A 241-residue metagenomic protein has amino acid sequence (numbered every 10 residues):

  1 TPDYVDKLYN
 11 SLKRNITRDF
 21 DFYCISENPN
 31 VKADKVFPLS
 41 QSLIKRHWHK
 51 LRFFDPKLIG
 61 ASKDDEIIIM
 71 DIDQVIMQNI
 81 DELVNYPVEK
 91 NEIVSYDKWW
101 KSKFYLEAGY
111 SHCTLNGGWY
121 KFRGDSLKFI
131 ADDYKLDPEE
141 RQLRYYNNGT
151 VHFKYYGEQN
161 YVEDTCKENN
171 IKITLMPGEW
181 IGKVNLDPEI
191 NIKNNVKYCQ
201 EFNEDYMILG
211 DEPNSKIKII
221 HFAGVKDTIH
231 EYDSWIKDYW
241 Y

Functional and structural regions predicted by a protein language model:
T1-D3, I44-L51, K101-A108, H230-E231: Short, charged, surface-exposed secondary-structure boundary motifs
T1-R46, L58-K63, G224, W240-Y241: N-terminal anchoring/stem segment of glycosyltransferases
T17-D19, K63-D65, K90-N91, S215-I217: A general structural motif
R18, C24, G124-Y241: A glycosyltransferase accessory/donor-loop signature
N28-V31, S42-I44, Q74-I76, W99-S102 (+4 more regions): Short, solvent-exposed loop/turn segments at secondary-structure junctions
N30-P38, L43, H49-K103: GT-A fold catalytic core of metal-dependent nucleotide-sugar glycosyltransferases, centered on the diacidic
L51-F53, W119-K121, I219: Conserved hydrophobic/aromatic beta-strand scaffold that supports enzyme active sites
V94-K121: Short beta-strand-to-loop element that shapes/binds the nucleotide-sugar donor at the catalytic cleft/hinge
